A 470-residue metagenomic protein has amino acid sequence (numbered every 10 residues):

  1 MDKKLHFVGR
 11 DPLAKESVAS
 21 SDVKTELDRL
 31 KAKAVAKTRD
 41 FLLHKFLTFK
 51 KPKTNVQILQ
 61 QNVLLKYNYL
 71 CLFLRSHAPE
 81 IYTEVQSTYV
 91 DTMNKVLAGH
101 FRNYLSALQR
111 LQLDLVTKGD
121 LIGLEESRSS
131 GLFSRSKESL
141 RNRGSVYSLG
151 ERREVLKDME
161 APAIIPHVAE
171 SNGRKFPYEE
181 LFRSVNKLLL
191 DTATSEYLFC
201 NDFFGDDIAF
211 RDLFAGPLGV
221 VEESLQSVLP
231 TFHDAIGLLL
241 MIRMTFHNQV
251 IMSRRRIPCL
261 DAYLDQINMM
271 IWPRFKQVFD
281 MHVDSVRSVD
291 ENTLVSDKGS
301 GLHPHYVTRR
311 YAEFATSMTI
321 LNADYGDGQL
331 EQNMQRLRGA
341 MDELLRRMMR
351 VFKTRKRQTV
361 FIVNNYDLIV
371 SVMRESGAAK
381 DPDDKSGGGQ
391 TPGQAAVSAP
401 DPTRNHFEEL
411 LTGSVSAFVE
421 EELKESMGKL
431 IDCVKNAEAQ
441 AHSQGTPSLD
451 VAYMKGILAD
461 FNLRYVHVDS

Functional and structural regions predicted by a protein language model:
M1, N55-N62, K66-L113, L181 (+8 more regions): Extended amphipathic alpha-helical scaffold segments
D2, L27, K31-A34, Y89-V90 (+6 more regions): Short amphipathic alpha-helical coiled-coil/interface segments
K3-F199, F203: Alpha-helical repeat/alpha-solenoid scaffolds of the HEAT/ARM/MIF4G superfamily and closely related elongated all-alpha
L5-V18, F41, K45-P52, L74-H77 (+10 more regions): Secondary-structure edge/capping motif, primarily at the C-terminal ends of alpha-helices and the immediately following
Y104, D120-D384: Extended alpha-helical solenoid scaffold regions that build the rod-like backbones of large eukaryotic assemblies
R346, R350, E375, G413 (+3 more regions): Extended alpha-helical scaffold/coiled-coil
Q444-S470: Long, cytosolic, alpha-helical-rich C-terminal regions that act as interaction/scaffolding modules
